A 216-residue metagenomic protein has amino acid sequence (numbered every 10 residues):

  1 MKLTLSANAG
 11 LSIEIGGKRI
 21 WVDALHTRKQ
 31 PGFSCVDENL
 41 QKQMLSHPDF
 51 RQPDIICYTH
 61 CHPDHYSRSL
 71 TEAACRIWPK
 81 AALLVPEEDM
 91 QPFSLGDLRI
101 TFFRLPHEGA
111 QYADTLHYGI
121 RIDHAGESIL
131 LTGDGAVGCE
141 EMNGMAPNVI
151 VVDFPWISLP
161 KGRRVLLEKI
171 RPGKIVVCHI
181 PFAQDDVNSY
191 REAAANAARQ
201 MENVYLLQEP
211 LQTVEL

Functional and structural regions predicted by a protein language model:
M1-W21, L25-Q30, S34-K42, D185 (+2 more regions): Zn-dependent metallo-beta-lactamase
G16-C57, R68-A73, A136-N143: Pre-active-site segment of Zn-dependent metallo-hydrolases
V22-D23, Q52-R68, L84-P86, L130-D134 (+3 more regions): Active-site neighborhood of phospho(di)ester-bond hydrolases with catalytic His/Asp-centered motifs
R28-K29, C61-R68, Q91-S94, A110 (+3 more regions): Active-site environment of divalent metal-dependent phosphoester hydrolases
P48-R51, E72-P79, N143-A146, V165-R171: Short, conserved loop/helix-junction motifs that constitute active-site signature segments in enzyme catalytic cores
R76-G126, A198-E215: Metallo-beta-lactamase
E88-M90, D114, G144, R164-L216: Binuclear metal-ion centers of metallo-dependent hydrolases, dominated by the metallo-beta-lactamase
G109-K169: Active-site-proximal loop/helix segments of hydrolase catalytic cores
